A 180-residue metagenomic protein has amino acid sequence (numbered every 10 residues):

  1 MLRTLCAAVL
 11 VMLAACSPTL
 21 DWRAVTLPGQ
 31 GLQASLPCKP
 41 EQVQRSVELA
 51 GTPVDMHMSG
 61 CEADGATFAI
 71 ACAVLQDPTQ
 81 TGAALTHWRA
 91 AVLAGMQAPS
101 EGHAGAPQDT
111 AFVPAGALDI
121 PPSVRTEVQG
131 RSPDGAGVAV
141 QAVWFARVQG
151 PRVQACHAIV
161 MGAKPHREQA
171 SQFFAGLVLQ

Functional and structural regions predicted by a protein language model:
M1-C6: Bacterial N-terminal signal peptides that target proteins for export
M12-A15: C-terminal motif of bacterial Sec signal peptides marking the signal peptidase cleavage site
S17-T19: Bacterial signal peptide processing site
W22-E48, T52, A63-D64: Post-signal peptide N-terminal segment of mature Sec-exported envelope proteins
M56-Q80, M96-S100, G105-Q180: Short, well-structured beta-strand
Q80-H87: Extended intrinsically disordered, low-complexity coil regions enriched in Ser, Thr, Gly, Ala and often Pro
W88-L93: Extended, non-globular interaction scaffolds
